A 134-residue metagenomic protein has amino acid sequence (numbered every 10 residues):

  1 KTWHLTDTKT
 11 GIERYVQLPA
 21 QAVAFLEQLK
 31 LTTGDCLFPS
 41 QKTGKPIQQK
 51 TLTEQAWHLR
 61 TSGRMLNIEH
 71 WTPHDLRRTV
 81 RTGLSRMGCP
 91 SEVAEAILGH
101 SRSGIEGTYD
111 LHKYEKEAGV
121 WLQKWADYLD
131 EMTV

Functional and structural regions predicted by a protein language model:
H4-L5: Minor-groove-contacting beta-hairpin "wing" of winged helix-turn-helix DNA-binding domains
I12, V16, A24-K45, T53-A96 (+2 more regions): Short, basic (Lys/Arg/His-rich) helix/loop patches that form interaction surfaces in the mid-to-C-terminal regions
R14-A20, A24-L29, I105-V134: DNA/chromatin major-groove-contacting recognition/catalytic segments
Q49-L52, A118: Generic alpha-helical segment signature
